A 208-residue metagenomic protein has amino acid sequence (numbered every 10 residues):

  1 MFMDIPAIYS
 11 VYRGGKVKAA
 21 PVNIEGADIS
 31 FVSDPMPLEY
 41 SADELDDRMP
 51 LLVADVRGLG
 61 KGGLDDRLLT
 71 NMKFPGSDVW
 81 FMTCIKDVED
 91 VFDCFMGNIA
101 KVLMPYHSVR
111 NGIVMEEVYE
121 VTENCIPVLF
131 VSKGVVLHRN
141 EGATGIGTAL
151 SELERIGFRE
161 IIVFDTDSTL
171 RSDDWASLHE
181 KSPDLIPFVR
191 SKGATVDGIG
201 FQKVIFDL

Functional and structural regions predicted by a protein language model:
M1-S77, K86-E89, N124-P127, V131-I161 (+1 more regions): Conserved N-terminal beta1-alpha1 strand-loop-helix module at the mouth
D4, F92-V114, I162-S168, P187-L208: Glycine-rich phosphate-binding active-site loops on the catalytic face of alpha/beta enzymes
P21-N23, N98, W175-L178: Surface-exposed, active-site-proximal loop segments in enzymatic domains
S41-D46, N71-K73, D93-F95, E117-V118 (+3 more regions): Generic structural signal for hydrophobic
D65-G112: Glycine/small-residue-rich loop that forms an oxyanion/phosphate-binding "nest" at active or ligand-binding sites
M72-M82, V121-K133, A176-R190: Short beta-strand/loop segments at the ligand-binding rim of alpha/beta enzyme cores
V109-L153, G193-L208: Short histidine
I146-V196: Hydrophobic secondary-structure block in the mid-to-C-terminal portion of proteins
